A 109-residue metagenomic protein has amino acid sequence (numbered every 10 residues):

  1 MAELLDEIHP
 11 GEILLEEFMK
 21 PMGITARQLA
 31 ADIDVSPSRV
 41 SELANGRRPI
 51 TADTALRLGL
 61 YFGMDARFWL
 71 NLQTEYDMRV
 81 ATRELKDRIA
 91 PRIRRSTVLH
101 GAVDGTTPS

Functional and structural regions predicted by a protein language model:
A2-I24, N71, S109: A short, Lys/Arg-rich alpha-helix, primarily the initiator
P10, D65-A66: Hydrophobic side chains within well-formed alpha-helices
G23-E42: Short alpha-helical DNA-recognition segment
S36, R47, F62, Q73-Y76: The DNA-recognition helices of helix-turn-helix-type DNA-binding domains
R47-L60: Short, basic-rich loop-to-helix N-cap that marks the start of a DNA-contacting helix
G59, D65, H100-A102: Long, compositionally biased
L70-S109: Short, charged recognition helix plus adjacent turn of helix-turn-helix-like nucleic-acid-binding domains
